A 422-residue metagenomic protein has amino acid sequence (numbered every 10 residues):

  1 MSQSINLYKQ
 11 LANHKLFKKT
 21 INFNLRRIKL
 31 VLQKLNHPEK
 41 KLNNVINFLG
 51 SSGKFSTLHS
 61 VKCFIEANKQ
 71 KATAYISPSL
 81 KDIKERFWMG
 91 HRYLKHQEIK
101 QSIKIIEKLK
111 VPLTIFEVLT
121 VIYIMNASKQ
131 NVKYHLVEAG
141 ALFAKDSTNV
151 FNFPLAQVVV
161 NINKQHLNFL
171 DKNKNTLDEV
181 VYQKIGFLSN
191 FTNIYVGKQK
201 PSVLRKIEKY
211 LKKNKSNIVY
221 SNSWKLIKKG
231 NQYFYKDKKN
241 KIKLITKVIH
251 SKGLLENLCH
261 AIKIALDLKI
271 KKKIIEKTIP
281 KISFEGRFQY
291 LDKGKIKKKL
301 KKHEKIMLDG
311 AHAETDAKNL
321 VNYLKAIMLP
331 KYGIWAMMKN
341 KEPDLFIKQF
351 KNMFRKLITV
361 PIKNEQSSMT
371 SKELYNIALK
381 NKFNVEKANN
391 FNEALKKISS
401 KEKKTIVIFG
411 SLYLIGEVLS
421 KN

Functional and structural regions predicted by a protein language model:
M1-K71, L80-K81, Q97, V111 (+2 more regions): N-terminal leader/targeting and accessory segments in enzymes
L25, L32-Q33, P38-N43, A67-N152 (+1 more regions): ATP-dependent carboxylate-amine ligase catalytic core
N44, Y134, K145-V158, N163-Q165 (+2 more regions): Nucleotide phosphate-binding/pyrophosphate-handling subdomain across enzymes that bind or process nucleotide phosphates
V61-E66, A127, F350, A378 (+1 more regions): Hydrophobic alpha-helical packing residues
Y75, N193-Q199, I334-W335, R355-K363: Short internal beta-strands
Q130-E138, P154-K277: Acidic, Mg2+-coordinating active-site environments of NTP-dependent enzymes
K200-K209, K213-K215, K302-I306, I347-T405: C-terminal helical cap/extension that packs against the catalytic core of soluble nucleotide-cofactor enzymes
S411: Active-site-proximal loop/hinge segments that shape catalytic or ion-binding/gating pockets
